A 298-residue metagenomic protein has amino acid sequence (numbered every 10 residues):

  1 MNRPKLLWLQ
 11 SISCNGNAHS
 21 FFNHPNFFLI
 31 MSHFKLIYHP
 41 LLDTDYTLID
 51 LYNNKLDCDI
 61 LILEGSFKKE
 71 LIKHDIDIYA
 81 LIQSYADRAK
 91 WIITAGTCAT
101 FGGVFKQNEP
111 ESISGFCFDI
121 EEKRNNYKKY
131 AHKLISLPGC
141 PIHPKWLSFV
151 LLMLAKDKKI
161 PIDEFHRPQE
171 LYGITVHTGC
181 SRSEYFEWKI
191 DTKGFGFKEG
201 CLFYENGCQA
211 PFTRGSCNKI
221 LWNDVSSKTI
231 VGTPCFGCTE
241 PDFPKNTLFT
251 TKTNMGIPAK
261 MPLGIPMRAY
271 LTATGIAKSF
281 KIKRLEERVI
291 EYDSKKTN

Functional and structural regions predicted by a protein language model:
M1-I62, Q83-A89, Y130-S136, F149-N298: Iron-sulfur (Fe-S) cluster-binding modules
N15-G16, T44-T47, K69-I72, F101-G103: Short active-site-adjacent helix-start/loop capping segments
A18-S20, H74, G103-E109, S148-V150: Short acidic, glycine/serine/threonine-rich loops at helix termini
Y46-D50, I78-L81, E121-R124: A generic local structural motif
L56-D87, I93, T97, G103-K106: Cofactor-cradling patches in redox/metallo enzymes
I76-Y79, L137-P141, K145: Short, amphipathic alpha-helical segments
C98-A99, I142: Catalytic metal-binding/acid-base residues of hydrolase active sites
G103-Y130, I135-G139: Class I SAM-dependent methyltransferase SAM-binding "motif I" and its flanking Rossmann-like core
